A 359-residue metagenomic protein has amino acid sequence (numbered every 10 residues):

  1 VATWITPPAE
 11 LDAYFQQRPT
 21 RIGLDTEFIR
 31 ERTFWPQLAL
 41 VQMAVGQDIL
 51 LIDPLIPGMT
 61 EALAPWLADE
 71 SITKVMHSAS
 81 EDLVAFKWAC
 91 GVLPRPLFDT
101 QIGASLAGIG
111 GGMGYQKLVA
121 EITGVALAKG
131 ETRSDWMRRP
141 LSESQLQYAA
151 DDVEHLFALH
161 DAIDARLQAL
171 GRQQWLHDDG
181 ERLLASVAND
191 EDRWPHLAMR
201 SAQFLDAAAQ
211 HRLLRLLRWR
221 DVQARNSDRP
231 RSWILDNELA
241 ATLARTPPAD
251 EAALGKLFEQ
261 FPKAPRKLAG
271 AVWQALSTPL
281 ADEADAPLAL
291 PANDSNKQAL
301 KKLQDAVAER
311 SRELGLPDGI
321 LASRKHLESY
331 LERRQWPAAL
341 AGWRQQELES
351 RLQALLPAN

Functional and structural regions predicted by a protein language model:
V1-I22, T26: N-terminal accessory regions of nucleic-acid-interacting proteins
I5, A9, P54-P57, A150 (+2 more regions): Conserved phosphate-coordination/catalytic loops
P19, Q37-L38, S71-I72: Short, surface-exposed beta-edge/turn micro-motifs
E27-V45, I49: An N-terminal structural lobe/cap that precedes and organizes the functional/catalytic core across diverse proteins
F34, G108-G112, P265: Alpha-helix N-cap/helix-start motif
Q42, Q47-A62, W66-F157, D164: Active-site-proximal helix-loop-helix substrate-binding element of RNase H-like nuclease domains
E143, L159, I163-N359: Accessory DNA-binding and partner-docking regions appended to nucleic-acid-acting proteins, especially the terminal
